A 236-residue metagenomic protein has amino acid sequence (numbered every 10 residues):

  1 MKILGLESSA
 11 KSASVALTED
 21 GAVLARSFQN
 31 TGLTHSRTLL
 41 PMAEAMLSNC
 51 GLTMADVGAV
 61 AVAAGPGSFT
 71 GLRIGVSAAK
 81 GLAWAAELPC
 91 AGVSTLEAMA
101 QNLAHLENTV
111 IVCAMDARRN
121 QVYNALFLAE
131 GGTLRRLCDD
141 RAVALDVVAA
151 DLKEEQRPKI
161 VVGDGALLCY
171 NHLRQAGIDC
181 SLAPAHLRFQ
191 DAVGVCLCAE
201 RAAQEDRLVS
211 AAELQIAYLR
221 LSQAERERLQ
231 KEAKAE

Functional and structural regions predicted by a protein language model:
M1, A13, N120-V122, L214: Change "...and in nucleic-acid phosphodiester-cleaving endonucleases..." to "...and in nucleic-acid processing enzymes
M1-A64, F189: N-terminal beta-alpha supersecondary unit
A22, T34, P89-F189, Y218 (+1 more regions): Surface "functional belts" at beta-alpha junctions
M46-C50, A85, L103, A192-A203: Stable alpha-helical structural segments in soluble proteins, enriched in small hydrophobic residues
S48-D56, W84-V93, H105: Phosphate-handling active-site elements
A61-C90, T95: DPxDG-like acidic metal-binding loop motif
S181-E236: Acyltransferase
